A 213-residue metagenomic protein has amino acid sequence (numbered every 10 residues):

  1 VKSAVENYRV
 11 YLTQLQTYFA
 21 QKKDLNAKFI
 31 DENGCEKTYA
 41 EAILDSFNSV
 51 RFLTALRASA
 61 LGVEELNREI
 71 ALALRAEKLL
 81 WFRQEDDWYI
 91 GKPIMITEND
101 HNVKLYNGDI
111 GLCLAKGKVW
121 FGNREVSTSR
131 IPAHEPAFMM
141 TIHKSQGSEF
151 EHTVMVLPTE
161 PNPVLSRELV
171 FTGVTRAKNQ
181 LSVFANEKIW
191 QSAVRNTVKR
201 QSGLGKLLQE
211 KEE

Functional and structural regions predicted by a protein language model:
V1-I94, D100-N102: Conserved helicase motor core of P-loop NTPases
Y11, L15-F19, S46, R68-E69 (+7 more regions): Aromatic-residue detector
K92-N99, N123-S129: Contiguous effector/interaction surfaces
N107-E213: C-terminal accessory regions
